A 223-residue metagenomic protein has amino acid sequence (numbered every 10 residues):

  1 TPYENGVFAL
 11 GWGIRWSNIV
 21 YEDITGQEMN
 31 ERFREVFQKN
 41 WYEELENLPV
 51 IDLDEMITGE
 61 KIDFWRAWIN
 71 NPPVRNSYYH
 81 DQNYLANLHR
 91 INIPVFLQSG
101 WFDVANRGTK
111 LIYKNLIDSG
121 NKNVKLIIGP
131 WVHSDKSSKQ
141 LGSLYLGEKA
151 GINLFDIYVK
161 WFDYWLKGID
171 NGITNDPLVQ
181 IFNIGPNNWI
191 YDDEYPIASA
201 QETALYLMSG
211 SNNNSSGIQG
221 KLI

Functional and structural regions predicted by a protein language model:
T1-R90: Accessory cap/linker subdomain of secreted extracellular hydrolases
T1-Y42, W101, S119-V159: A catalytic-pocket lid/entrance helix-loop region that shapes and gates access to the active site across common
E35-D52, K136, S143-I223: C-terminal, loop-rich substrate-recognition/catalytic regions characterized by aromatic stacking residues
V74, N83-A86, G100-L111, I152-W161 (+1 more regions): Generic recognition of stable, solvent-exposed alpha-helical segments in well-folded globular domains
H89-I91, S119-G120, P196-S199: Extracellular/periplasmic catalytic domains that process cell-envelope and extracellular macromolecules
I91, L97-S99: Short beta-strand/loop motif that positions the catalytic acidic residue of the alpha/beta-hydrolase fold
R107-V124: Active-site-adjacent alpha-helix of alpha/beta-hydrolase-fold enzymes
